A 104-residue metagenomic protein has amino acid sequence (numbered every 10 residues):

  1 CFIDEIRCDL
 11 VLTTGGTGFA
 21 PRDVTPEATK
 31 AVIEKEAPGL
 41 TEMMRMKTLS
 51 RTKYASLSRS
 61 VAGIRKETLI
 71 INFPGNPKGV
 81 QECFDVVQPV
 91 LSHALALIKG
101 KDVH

Functional and structural regions predicted by a protein language model:
C1-H104: Non-catalytic beta/alpha edge segments that cap or flank active sites
